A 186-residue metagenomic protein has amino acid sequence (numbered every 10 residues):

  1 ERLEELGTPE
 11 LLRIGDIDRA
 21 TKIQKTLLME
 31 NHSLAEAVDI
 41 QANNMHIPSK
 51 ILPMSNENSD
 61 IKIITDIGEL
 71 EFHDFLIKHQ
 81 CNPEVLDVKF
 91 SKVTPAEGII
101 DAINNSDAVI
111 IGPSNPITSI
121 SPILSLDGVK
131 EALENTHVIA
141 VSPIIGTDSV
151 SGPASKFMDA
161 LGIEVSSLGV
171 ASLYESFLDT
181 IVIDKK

Functional and structural regions predicted by a protein language model:
E1-K92, I100: Electropositive, gly/pro-rich neighborhoods at or near active sites that engage anionic ligands
V38, I100-I103, L126-L133, A171: Short amphipathic alpha-helical segments and helix-helix/interface helices
F90-K92, N115-L126: Active-site glycine- and acidic-residue-rich loops that bind and position anionic ligands or nucleotide-like cofactors
F90-P95, I163: Short gly/ser/thr-rich secondary-structure transition/capping motifs
S106: An anion/phosphate-binding loop that grips the pyrophosphate of nucleotide cofactors and donors
I110-G112, I139, V182: Structural motif
S121-L161: Redox- and metal-dependent alpha/beta enzyme cores, enriched for Fe-S-associated oxidoreductases and cofactor-handling
S151-K186: C-terminal functional extensions of proteins
